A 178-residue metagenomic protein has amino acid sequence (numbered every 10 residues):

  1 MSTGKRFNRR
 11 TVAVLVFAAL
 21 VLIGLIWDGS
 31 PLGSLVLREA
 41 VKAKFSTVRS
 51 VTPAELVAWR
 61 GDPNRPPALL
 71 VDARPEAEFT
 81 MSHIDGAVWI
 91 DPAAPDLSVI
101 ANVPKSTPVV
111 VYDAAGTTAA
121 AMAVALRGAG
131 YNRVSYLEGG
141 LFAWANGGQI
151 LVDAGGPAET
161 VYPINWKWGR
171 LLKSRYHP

Functional and structural regions predicted by a protein language model:
S2-W59, T80-T107, A119-P178: Rhodanese-like catalytic fold shared by cysteine-dependent sulfurtransferases and DSP/PTP-type phosphatases
N64-P66, K105-S106: Residue-level preference for short coil/turn positions at secondary-structure junctions
P67, E78-M81: Short, solvent-exposed loop/turn elements at domain surfaces
A68-D72: Structural scaffold elements adjacent to functional motifs in cytosolic proteins
A73-A77: Short, polar loop motifs at secondary-structure junctions
A114-T118: Gly/Ser/Thr-rich loops at beta-strand to alpha-helix junctions that form or flank small-molecule/cofactor-binding
